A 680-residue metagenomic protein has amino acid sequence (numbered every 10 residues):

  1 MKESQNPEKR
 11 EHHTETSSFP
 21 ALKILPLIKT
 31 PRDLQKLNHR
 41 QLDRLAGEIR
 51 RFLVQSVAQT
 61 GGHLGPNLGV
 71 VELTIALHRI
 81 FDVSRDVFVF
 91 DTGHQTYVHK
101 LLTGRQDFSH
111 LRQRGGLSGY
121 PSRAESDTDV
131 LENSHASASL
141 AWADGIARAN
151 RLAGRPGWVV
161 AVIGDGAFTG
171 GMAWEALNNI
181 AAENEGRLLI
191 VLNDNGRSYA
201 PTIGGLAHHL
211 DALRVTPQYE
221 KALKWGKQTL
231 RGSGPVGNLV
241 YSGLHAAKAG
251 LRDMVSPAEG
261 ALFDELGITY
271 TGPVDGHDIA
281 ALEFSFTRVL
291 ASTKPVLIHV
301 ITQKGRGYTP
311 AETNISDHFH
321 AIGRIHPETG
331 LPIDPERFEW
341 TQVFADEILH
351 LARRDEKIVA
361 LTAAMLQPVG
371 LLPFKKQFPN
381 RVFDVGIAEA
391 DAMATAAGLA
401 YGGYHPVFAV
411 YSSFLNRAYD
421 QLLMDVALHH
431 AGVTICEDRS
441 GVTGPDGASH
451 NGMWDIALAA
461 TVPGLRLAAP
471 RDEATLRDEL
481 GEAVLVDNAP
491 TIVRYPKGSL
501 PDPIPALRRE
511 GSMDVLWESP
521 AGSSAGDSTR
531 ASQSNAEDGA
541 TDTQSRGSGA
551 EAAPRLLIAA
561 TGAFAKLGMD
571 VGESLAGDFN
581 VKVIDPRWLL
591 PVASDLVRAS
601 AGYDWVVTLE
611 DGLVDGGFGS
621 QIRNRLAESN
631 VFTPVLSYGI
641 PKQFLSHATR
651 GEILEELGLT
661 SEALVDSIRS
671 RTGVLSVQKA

Functional and structural regions predicted by a protein language model:
K2-L102, D264-E265, D275-L282, H299: N-terminal amphipathic, basic-rich helices that act as targeting or association modules
E15-F19, G196-F344: Long, well-ordered, tryptophan-enriched scaffold segments
H63-E183, K357-I358, T362-A363, L371-L372: Cofactor-binding active-site loop characterized by glycine-rich and histidine/acidic residues
V87, T302-K304, Y308-L415, Q421-A431 (+2 more regions): Non-catalytic terminal/interface segments that mediate subunit docking, oligomerization, and allosteric communication
D107-L117, A182-N195, A427-R439: A glycine-rich helix N-cap at a beta->alpha junction
G237-A311, G432-E437, I456-A506, S661-A680: Structural signature of the thiamine diphosphate
P257, F284-T287, D317-H320, E339-R354 (+6 more regions): Glycine-/acidic-rich phosphate or pyrophosphate-binding loops and their flanking alpha/beta elements
R324-E336, G444-D446, R466, G619-A680: Peripheral docking tails and interdomain loops at the edges of cofactor- or intermediate-handling domains
